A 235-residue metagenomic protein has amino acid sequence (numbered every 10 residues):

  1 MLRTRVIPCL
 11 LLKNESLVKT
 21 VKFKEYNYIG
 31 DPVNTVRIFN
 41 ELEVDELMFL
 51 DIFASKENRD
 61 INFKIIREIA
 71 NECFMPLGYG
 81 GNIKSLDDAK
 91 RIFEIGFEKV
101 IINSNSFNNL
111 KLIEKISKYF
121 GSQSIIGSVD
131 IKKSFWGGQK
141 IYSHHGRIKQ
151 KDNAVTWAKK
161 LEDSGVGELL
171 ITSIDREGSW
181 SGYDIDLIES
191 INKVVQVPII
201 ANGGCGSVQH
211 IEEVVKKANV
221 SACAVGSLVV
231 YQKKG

Functional and structural regions predicted by a protein language model:
T4-L10, K19, L47-F49, L77-G81 (+5 more regions): Hydrophobic faces of well-ordered beta-strands that scaffold small-molecule active sites in alpha/beta enzyme cores
L11, F39, L47, I92 (+6 more regions): Conserved, mostly hydrophobic/aromatic
L12-V18, F23, F93, F97-I171 (+1 more regions): Conserved anion-binding
E46-I65, S104, L170-S181: Glycine-rich, proline-tolerant flexible connector loops at the mouths of alpha/beta enzymes
F53, I61-F120: Glycine/small-residue-rich loop that forms an oxyanion/phosphate-binding "nest" at active or ligand-binding sites
D60-R67, K151-V155, S181-E189: Charged helix-capping and loop-helix junction motifs
E72-V100, D186-V225: Catalytic cores of alpha/beta
K111-F120, I211-G235: C-terminal helical cap(s) of enzyme catalytic domains, especially alpha/beta-barrels
